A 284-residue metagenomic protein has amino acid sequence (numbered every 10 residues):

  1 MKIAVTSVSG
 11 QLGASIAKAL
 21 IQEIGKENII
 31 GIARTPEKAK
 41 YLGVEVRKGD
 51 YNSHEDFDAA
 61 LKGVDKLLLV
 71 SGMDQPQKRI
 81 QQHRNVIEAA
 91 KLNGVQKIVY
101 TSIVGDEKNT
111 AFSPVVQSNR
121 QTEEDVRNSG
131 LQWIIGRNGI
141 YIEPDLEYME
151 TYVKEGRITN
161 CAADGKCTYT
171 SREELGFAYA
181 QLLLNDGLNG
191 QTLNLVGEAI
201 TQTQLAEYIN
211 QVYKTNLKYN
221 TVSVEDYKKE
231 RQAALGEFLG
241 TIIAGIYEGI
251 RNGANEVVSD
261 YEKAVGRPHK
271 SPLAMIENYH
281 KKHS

Functional and structural regions predicted by a protein language model:
K2-R34, N52-E55, K62, D74-K78 (+4 more regions): Oxidoreductase cofactor-interface core, primarily capturing Rossmann-like NAD(P)-dependent enzymes
T6, V70, G266: Residues lining the SAM
Q11, G31, E225-S284: A hydrophobic C-terminal alpha-helical subdomain
T35-V44, A59: Short loop/helix-cap segments at secondary-structure boundaries that form the rim of catalytic
G43-N52: Rossmann-fold cofactor-recognition segment
L61, D65-L68, V99: N-terminal Rossmann-like NAD(P) cofactor-binding module of classical short-chain dehydrogenase/reductase
R79-H83: Aromatic "clamp/platform" in nucleotide-sugar-dependent glycosyltransferases that forms part of the donor/acceptor
R84, E173-Q181, L273-E277: Amphipathic alpha-helical segments that line or abut small-molecule/effector binding pockets and mediate allosteric
